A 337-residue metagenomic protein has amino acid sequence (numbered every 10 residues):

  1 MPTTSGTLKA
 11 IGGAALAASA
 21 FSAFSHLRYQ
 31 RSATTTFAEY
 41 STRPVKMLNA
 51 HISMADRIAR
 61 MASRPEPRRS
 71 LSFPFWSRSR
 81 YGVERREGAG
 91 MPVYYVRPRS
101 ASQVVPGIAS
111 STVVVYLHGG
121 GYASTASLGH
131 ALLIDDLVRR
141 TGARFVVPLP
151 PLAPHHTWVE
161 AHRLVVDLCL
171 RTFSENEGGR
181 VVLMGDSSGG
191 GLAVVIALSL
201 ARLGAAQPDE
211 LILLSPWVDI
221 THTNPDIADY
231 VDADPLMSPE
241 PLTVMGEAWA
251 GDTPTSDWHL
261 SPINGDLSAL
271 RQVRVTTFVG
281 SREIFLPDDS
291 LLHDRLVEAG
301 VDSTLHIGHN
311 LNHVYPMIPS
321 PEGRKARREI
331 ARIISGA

Functional and structural regions predicted by a protein language model:
M1-Q103: A glycine/proline-hinged amphipathic helix-loop "lid/cap" segment that gates access to hydrophobic ligand pockets
A17, M91-A337: Alpha/beta-hydrolase superfamily serine-hydrolase fold, recognizing
